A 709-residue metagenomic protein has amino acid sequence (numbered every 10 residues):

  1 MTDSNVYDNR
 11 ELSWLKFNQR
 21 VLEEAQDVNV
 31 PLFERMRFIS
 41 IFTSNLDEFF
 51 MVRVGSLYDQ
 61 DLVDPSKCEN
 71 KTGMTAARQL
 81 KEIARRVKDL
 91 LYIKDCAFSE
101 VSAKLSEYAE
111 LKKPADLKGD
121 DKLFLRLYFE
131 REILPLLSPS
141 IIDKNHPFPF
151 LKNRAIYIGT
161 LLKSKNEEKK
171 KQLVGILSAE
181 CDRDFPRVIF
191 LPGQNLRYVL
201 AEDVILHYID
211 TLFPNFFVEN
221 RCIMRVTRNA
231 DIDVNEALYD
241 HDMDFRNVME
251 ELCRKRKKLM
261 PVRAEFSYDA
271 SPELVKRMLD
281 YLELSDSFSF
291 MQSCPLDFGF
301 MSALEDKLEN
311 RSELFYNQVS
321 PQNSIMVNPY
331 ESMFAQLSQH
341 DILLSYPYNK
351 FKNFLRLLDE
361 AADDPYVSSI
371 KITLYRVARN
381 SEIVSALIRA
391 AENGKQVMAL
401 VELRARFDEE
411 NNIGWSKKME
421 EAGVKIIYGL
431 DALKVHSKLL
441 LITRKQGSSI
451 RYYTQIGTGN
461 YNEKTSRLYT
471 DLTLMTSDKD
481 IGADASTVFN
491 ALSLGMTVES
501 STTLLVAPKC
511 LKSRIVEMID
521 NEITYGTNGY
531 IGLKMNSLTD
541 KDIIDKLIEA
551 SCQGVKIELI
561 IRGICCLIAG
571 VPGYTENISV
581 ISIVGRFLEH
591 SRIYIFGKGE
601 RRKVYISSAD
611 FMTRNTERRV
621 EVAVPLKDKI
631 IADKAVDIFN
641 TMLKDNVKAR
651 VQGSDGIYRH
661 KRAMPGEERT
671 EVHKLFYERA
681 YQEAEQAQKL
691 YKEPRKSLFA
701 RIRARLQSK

Functional and structural regions predicted by a protein language model:
M1-I531, E549, Q553, C565-K709: N-terminal localization/anchoring segments of enzymes in phospholipid and broader phosphate metabolism
K556-I560: Hydrophobic alpha/beta core scaffold segments
